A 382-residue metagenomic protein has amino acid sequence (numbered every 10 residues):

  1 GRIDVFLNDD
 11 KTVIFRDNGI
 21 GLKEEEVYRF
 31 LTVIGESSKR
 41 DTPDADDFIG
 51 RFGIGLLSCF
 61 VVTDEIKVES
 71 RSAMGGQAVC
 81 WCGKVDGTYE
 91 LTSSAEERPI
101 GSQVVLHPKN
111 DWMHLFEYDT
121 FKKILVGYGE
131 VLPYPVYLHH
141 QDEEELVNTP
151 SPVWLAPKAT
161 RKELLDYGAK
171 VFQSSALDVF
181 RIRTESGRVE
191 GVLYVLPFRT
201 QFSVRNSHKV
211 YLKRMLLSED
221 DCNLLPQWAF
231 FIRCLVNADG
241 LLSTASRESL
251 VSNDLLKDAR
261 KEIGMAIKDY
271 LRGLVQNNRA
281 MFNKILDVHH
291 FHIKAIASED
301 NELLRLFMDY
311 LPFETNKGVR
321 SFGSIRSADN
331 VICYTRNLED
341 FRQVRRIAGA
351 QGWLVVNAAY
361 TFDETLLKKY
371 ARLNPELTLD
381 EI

Functional and structural regions predicted by a protein language model:
G1-L115, N316: GHKL (Bergerat-fold) ATPase N-terminal catalytic module, capturing the glycine-rich phosphate-binding loop and acidic
F48, K67-E90, K109-H114, D119-I382: GHKL/Bergerat-fold ATPase module in large chromosome/replication-associated machines
